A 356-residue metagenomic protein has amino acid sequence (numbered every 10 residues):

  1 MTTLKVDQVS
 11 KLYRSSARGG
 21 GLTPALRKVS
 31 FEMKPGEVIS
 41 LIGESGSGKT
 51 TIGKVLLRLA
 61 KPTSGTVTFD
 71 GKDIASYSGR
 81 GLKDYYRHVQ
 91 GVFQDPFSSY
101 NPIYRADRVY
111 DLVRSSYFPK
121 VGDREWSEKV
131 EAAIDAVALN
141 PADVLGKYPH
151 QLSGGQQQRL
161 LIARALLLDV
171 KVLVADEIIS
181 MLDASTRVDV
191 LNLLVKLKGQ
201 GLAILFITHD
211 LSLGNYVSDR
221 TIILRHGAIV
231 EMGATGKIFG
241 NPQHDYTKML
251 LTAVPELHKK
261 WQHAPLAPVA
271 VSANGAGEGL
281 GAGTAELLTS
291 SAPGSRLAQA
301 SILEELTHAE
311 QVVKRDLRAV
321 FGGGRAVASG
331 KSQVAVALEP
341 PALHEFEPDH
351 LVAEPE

Functional and structural regions predicted by a protein language model:
R18-G20, I74-Q90, R108, S116 (+1 more regions): ABC ATPase NBD coupling module
I42-E44: The feature captures the beta-strand-to-loop junction immediately N-terminal to the Walker
G65-D73: Conserved ABC transporter NBD signature motif
Y148-L152, Q156: Conserved ABC ATPase signature
G214-Y216: A short, surface-exposed alpha-helical micro-motif characterized by mixed small hydrophobic and charged/polar residues
M232-G233: ABC ATPase "signature
